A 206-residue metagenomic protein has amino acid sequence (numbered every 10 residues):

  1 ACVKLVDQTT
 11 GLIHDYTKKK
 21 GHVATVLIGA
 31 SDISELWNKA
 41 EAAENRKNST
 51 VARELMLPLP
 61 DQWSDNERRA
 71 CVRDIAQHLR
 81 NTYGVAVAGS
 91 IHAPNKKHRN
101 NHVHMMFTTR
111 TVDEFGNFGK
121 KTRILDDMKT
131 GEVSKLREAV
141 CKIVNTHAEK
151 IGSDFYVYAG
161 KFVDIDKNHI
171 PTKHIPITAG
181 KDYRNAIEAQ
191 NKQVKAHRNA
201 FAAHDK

Functional and structural regions predicted by a protein language model:
A1-K206: N-terminal nicking endonuclease/strand-transfer module with a His-rich metal-binding environment and a catalytic Tyr
